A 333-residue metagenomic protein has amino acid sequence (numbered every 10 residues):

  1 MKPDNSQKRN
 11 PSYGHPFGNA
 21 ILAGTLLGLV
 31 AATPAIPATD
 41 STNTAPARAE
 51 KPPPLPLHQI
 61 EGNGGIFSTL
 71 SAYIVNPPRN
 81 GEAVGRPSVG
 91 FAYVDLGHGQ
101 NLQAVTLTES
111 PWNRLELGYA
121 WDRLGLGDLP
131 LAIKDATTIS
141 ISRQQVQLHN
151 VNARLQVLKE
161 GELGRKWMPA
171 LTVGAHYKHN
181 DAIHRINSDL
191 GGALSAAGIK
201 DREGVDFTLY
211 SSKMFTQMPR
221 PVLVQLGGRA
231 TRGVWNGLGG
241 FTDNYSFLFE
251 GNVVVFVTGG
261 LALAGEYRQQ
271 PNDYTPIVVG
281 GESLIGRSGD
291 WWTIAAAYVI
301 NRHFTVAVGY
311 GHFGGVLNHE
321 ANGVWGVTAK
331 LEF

Functional and structural regions predicted by a protein language model:
M1-I60: Cleavable N-terminal export/targeting peptides
A38-I186, G191-F207, F215-T216, L261 (+2 more regions): Transmembrane beta-barrel domains of Gram-negative outer membranes and organellar outer membranes
T39-E50, P54, H303-T305, F313 (+1 more regions): Flexible, glycine-rich linker and terminal segments associated with outer-membrane beta-barrel/transport systems
N101-Q103, R123, Q147-H149, Y177 (+6 more regions): Transmembrane beta-barrel architecture of outer-membrane proteins
N150-A153, Y298, A321-F333: Outer-membrane beta-barrel "beta-signal"
L155-L163, D243, G251, T258-G265 (+2 more regions): Gram-negative outer-membrane beta-barrel domains
A196-V279: Detector for outer-membrane/organellar transmembrane beta-barrel domains, recognizing the amphipathic beta-strand
P271-W325: Accessory, usually C-terminal, subdomains that scaffold auxiliary metal cofactors
